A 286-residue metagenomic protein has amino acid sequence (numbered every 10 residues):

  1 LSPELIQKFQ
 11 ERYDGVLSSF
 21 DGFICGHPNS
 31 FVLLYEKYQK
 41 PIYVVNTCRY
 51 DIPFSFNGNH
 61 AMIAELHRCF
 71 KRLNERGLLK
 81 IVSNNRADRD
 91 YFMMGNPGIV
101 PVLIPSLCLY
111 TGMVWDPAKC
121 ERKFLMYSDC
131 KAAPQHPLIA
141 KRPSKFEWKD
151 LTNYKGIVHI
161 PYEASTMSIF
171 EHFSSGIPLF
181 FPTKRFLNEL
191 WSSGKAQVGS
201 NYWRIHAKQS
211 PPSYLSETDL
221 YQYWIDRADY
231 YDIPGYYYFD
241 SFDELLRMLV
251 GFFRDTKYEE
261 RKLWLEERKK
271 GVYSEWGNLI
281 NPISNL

Functional and structural regions predicted by a protein language model:
L1-N74: Extended catalytic core of nucleotide-activated donor transferases of GT-like folds
V32-L34, A64-I99: A short, active-site helix/loop in glycosyltransferases that binds the activated sugar's phosphate group
Y38-I42, G77-L79, S175-P178: A short helix->loop->beta-strand "cap" motif at the edges of active sites that frequently abuts
S83-N84, D88-W148, S168: Conserved catalytic-core segment of nucleotide-activated headgroup transferases in glycan assembly
F146-Y154, F170, S174: Short acidic alpha-helix that forms the nucleotide-activated donor recognition element in Leloir-type transferases
I157-V158: A short hydrophobic beta-strand element within the catalytic core of glycosyltransferases that build diverse glycans
P161-Y162, T166-E267: Catalytic binding pocket for nucleotide-activated donors in carbohydrate/polymer assembly enzymes
G251-R254, E266-L286: C-terminal alpha-helical cap of glycosyltransferases
